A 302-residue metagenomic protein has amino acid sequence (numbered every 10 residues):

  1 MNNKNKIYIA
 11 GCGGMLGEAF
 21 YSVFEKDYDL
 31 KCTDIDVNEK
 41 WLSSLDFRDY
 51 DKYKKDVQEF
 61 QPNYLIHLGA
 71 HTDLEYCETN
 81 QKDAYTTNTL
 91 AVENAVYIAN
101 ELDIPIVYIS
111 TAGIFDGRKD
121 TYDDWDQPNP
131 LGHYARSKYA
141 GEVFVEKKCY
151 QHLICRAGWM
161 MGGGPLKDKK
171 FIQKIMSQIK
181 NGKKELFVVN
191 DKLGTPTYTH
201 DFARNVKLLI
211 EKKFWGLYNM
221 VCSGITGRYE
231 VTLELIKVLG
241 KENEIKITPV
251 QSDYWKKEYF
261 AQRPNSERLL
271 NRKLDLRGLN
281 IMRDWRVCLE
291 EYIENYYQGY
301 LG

Functional and structural regions predicted by a protein language model:
N5-D27: N-terminal Rossmann NAD(P)H-binding glycine-rich loop of SDR-like oxidoreductase domains
I35-D49: Rossmann-fold cofactor-recognition segment
F47-T87: NAD(P)H-binding glycine-rich loop region in Rossmannoid oxidoreductase-like domains and their noncatalytic homologs
T79-V107: NAD(P)-cofactor binding segment of oxidoreductase domains
T86, L90-A91, I114-C155, W159-M161 (+1 more regions): Catalytic helix-loop patch of NAD(P)-dependent Rossmann-fold dehydrogenases
V143-G194, H200-L208: NAD(P)-dependent short-chain dehydrogenase/reductase
N205, K212-Y259, Y300-L301: Mid/C-terminal beta-alpha module of Rossmann-like enzyme folds, strongest in SDR-family dehydrogenases/epimerases
D284-G302: Amphipathic terminal alpha-helices
